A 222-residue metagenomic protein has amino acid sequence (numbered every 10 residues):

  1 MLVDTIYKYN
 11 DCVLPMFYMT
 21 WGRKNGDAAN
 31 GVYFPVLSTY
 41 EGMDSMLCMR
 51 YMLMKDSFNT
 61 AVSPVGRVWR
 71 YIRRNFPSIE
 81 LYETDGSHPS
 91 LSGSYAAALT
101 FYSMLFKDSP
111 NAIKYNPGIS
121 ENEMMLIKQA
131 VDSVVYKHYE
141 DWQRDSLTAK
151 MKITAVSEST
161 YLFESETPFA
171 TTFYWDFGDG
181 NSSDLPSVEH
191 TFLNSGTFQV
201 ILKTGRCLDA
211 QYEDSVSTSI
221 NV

Functional and structural regions predicted by a protein language model:
M1-S87: Alpha-helical cap/lid subdomain in secreted, periplasmic, or secretory-pathway luminal O-acyl-processing enzymes
D44-C48, G66-W69, R73, E123-W142 (+1 more regions): Charged, low-complexity, helix-prone segments enriched in Lys/Glu/Asp/Gln
M46-M49, S92, A96: Short, well-structured alpha-helical interface segments that form or flank functional binding sites
L81, H88, S92, A98-K150: Conserved catalytic region of serine esterases and O-acyltransferases that act on ester linkages in lipids
E83-S90, Q211, S215: Short, glycine/charged-rich beta-strand-loop motifs at protein surfaces that mediate ligand recognition and catalysis
R144-V222: Extracellular/lumenal mature domains of secreted and surface-exposed proteins
